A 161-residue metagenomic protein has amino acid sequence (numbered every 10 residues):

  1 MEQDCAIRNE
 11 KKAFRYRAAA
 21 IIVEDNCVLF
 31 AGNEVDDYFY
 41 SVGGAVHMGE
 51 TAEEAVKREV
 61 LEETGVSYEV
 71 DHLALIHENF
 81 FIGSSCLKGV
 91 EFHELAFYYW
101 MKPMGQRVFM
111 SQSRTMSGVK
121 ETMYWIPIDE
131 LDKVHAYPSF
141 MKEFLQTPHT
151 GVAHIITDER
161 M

Functional and structural regions predicted by a protein language model:
M1-A19, D25, V90: Acidic, metal-coordinating catalytic segment for phosphate/diphosphate chemistry, firing primarily on the Nudix
E10-F14, L87-L95, T115-K120: A generic structural micro-feature
E24-V66: Conserved Nudix-box catalytic region and its N-terminal flanking loop in Nudix hydrolases and closely related
N26-V28, D36-D37, H47, I76-I82 (+1 more regions): Short, charged/polar surface micro-motifs in flexible loops or helix N-caps
S67-I76: A short coil-to-beta-strand element that immediately follows conserved catalytic motifs
F81-M110, F144: Active-site-adjacent beta-strand/loop module that shapes the phosphate/pyrophosphate-binding cleft
W100, Q112-L145: NUDIX/MutT-family hydrolases
A136-M161: Charged phosphate-binding loop/patch that engages nucleotide di/tri-phosphates or the phosphate backbone of nucleic
